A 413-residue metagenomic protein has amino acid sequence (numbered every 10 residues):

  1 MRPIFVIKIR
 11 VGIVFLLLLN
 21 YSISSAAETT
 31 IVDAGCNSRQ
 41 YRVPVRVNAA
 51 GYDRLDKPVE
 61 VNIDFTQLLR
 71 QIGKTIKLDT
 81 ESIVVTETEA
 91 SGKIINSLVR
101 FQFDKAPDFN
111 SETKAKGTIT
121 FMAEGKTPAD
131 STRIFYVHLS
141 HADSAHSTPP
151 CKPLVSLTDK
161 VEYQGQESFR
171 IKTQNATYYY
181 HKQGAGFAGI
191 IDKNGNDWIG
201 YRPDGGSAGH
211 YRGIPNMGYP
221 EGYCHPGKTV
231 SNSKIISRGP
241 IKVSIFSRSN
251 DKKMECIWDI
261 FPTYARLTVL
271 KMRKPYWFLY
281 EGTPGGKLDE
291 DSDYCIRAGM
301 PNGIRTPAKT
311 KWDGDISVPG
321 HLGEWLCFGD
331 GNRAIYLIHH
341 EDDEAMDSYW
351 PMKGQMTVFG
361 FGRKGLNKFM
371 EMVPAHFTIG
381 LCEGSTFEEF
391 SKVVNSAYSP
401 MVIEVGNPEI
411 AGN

Functional and structural regions predicted by a protein language model:
R2-G12: Bacterial N-terminal signal peptides that target proteins for export
R10-N20: Bacterial N-terminal signal peptides
A27-V161: Alpha-mannosidase-like glycoside hydrolase catalytic domains involved in N-glycan trimming, generalizing to other
E28-R42, A50-K57, Q67-E81, K274-E341: Polysaccharide-binding surfaces and accessory modules of carbohydrate-active proteins
D104-R133, L322-N413: Beta-strand-rich recognition/accessory modules
V155-L157, N175-Q183, M254-W258, L326-C327 (+2 more regions): Broad, structure-driven detector of short, well-ordered beta-strand segments within folded domains
Q166-S244, R248: Acidic-aromatic substrate-binding/catalytic surfaces of carbohydrate-active enzymes
I235-S292: Acidic, contiguous internal or C-terminal segments within carbohydrate-active enzymes that form a structured patch used
